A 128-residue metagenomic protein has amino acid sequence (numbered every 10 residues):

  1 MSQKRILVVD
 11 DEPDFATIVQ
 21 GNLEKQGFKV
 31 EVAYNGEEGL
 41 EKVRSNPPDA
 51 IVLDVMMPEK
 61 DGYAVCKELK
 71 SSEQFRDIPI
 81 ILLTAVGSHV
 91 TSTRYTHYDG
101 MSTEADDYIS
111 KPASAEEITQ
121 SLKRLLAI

Functional and structural regions predicted by a protein language model:
E12-A16: Short acidic/polar segment at the start of the alpha1 helix of CheY-like receiver
T17-K25: Charged docking surfaces used in two-component/phosphorelay signaling
V32-E41, G62: Helix N-cap/capping motif at the beta->alpha junctions
E41, Y63-R76: Short amphipathic alpha-helix used as the core "switch/output" element in two-component signaling
N46-V52: Active-site beta3 strand of CheY-like receiver
D54, T84: Active-site residues of response regulator receiver
M57: Receiver (REC) domain active-site loop signature in two-component systems and cognate sites in sensor histidine kinases
A64, G87-I109, E116, Q120: Alpha4 helix (beta4-alpha4-beta5 surface) of REC/receiver domains from two-component response regulators
